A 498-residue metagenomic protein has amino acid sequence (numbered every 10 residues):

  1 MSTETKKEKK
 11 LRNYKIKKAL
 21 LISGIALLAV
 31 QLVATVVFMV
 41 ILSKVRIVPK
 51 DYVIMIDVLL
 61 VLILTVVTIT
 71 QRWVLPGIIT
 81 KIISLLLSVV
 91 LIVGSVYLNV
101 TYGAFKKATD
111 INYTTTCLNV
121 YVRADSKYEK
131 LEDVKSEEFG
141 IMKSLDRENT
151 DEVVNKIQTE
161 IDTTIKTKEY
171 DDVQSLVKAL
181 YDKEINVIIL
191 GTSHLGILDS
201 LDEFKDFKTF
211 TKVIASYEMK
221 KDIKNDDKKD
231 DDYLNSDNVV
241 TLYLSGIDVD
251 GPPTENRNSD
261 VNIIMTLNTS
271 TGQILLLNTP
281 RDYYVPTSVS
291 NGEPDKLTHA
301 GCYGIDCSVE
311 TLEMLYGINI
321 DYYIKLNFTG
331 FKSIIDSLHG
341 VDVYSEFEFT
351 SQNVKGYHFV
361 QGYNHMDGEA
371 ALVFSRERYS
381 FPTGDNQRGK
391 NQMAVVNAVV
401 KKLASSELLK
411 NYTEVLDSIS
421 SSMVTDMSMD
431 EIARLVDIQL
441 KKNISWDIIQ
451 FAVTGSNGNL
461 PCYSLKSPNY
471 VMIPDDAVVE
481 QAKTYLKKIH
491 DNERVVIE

Functional and structural regions predicted by a protein language model:
M1-L11: Short, Lys/Arg-rich, polar N-terminal cytosolic tail immediately upstream of the first transmembrane signal-anchor
L11-I25, D51-I54, V74-K81: Membrane-water interface of alpha-helical transmembrane segments
L20-I69: Membrane-embedded alpha-helical segments of integral membrane proteins
G77-N99: Internal/C-terminal transmembrane anchor helices
I82-V90, E129-E132, T266-L267: A short, flexible N-terminal coil/short beta segment enriched in small residues
G94-I111: Hydrophobic alpha-helical transmembrane segments in integral membrane proteins
T109, Y113, R123-A124, K130-E132 (+2 more regions): Non-catalytic, solvent-exposed segments at the cell envelope interface
